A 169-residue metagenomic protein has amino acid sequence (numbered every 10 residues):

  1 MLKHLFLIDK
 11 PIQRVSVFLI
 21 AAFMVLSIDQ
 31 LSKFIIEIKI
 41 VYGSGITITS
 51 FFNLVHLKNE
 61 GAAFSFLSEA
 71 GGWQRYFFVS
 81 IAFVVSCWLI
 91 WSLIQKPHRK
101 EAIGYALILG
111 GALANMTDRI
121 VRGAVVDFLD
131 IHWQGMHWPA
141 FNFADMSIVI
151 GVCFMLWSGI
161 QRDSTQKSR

Functional and structural regions predicted by a protein language model:
M1-R169: Alpha-helical transmembrane bundles and membrane-interface segments of multipass inner-membrane proteins
